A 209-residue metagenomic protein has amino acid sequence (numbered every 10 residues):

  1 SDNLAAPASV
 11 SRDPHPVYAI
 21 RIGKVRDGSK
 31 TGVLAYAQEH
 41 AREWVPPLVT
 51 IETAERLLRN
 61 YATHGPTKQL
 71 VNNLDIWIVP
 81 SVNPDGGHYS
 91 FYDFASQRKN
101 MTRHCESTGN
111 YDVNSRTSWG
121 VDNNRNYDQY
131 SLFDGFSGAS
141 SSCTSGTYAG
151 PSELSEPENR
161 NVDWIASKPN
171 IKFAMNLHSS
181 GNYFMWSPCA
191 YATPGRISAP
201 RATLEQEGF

Functional and structural regions predicted by a protein language model:
S1-A5, L74, F209: Short glycine-aromatic motifs
S1-V33, T108: Soluble metallo-hydrolase cores and metallopeptidase-like ectodomains found primarily in the secretory/periplasmic
K30-G32, Y36, W44-G195: Active-site/substrate-binding loop(s) of hydrolase catalytic cores
S187-F209: Active-site-proximal helix/loop segments of hydrolytic enzymes
